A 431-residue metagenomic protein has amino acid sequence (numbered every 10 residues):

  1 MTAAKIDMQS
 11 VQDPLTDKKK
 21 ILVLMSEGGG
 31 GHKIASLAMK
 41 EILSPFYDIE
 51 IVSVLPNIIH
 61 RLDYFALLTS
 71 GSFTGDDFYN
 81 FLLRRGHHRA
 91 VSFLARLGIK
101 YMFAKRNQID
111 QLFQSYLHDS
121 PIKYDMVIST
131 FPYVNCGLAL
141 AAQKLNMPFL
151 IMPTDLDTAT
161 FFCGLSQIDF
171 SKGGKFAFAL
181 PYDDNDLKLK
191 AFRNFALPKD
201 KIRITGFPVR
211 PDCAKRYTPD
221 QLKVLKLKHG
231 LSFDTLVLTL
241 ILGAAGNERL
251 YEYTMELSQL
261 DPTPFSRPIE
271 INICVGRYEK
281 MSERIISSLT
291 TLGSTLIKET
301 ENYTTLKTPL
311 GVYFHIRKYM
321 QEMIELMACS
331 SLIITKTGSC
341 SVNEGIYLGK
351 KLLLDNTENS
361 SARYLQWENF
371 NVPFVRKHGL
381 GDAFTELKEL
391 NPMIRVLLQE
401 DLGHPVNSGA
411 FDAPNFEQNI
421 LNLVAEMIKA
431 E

Functional and structural regions predicted by a protein language model:
T2-E431: Nucleotide-activated sugar donor-binding and catalytic core shared by glycosyltransferases and related lipid-linked
